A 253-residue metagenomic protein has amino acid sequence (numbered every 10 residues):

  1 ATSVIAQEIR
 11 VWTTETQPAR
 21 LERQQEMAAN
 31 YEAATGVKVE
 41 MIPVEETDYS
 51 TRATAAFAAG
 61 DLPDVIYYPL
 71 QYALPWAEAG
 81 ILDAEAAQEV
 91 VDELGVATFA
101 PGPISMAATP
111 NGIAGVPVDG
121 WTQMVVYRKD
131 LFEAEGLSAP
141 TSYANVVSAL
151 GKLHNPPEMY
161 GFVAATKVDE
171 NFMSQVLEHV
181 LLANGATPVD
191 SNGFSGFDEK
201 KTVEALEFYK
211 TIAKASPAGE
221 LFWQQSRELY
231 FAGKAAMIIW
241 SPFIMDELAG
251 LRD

Functional and structural regions predicted by a protein language model:
T2-A6: Sec/Tat signal peptide C-region and signal peptidase I cleavage site
Q7-T16, V37-I42, D64-V65, A114 (+1 more regions): Short, well-ordered beta-strand elements
T14, A73-P75, E207-D253: Extracytoplasmic/periplasmic substrate-binding proteins
E26, N30-F99, D130, A134-T141 (+2 more regions): Extracytoplasmic "Venus flytrap"/periplasmic binding protein-like
L70-M124, V147, M173-V176: Hinge/lid segment of periplasmic solute-binding proteins
A86-F99, T166-D169, N184-E204, G250-D253: Short, solvent-exposed loop/beta-turn-alpha elements that line the ligand-binding surface or hinge of extracytoplasmic
T109-V118, Q123, N145-F194, A235: Extracytoplasmic/periplasmic solute-binding protein
L150-P156, S191-E220: Glycine-centered hinge/linker elements that transmit conformational signals in sensory and ligand-binding systems
